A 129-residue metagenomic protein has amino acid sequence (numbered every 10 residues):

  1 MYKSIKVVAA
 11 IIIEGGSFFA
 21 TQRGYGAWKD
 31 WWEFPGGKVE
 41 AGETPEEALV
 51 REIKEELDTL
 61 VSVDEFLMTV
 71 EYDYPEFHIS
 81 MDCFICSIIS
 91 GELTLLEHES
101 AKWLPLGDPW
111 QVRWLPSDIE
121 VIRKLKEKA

Functional and structural regions predicted by a protein language model:
M1-F18, K38: Conserved N-terminal beta-strand and adjoining loop/helix that marks the start of the Nudix/MutT-like hydrolase domain
Y2, L60, V70-E92, K102 (+1 more regions): Active-site-adjacent beta-strand/loop module that shapes the phosphate/pyrophosphate-binding cleft
Y2-K3, K126-A129: Generic C-terminal helix-cap and adjacent flexible tail
K6-V8, G16, I79-D82, E99: Change "...and in nucleic-acid phosphodiester-cleaving endonucleases..." to "...and in nucleic-acid processing enzymes
S17-E55: Conserved Nudix-box catalytic region and its N-terminal flanking loop in Nudix hydrolases and closely related
P45, L49-I53, F66, F84 (+1 more regions): Hydrophobic packing within well-folded, soluble alpha/beta domains
E56-V63: Short secondary-structure junctions
I85, T94-L125: NUDIX/MutT-family hydrolases
